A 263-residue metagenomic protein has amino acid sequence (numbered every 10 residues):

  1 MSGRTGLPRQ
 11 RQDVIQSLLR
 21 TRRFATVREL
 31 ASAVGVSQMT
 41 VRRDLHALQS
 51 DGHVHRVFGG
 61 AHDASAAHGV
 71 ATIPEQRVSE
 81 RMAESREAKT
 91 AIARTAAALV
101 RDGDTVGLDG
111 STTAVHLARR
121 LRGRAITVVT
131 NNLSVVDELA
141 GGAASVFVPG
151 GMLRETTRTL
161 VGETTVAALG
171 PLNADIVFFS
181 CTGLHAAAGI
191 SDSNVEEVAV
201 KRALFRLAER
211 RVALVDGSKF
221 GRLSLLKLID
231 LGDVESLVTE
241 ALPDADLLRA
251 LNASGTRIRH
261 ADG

Functional and structural regions predicted by a protein language model:
S2-S17, T21-E29, G35-Q38, S50 (+1 more regions): Conserved phosphate- and dinucleotide-binding cores of soluble alpha/beta proteins, encompassing both enzyme active
S2-V14, L18-G107, A118-G123, T127 (+1 more regions): HTH-adjacent hinge/linker in prokaryotic transcriptional regulators
A64-A66, S111, P149, C181-T182: Generic beta-structure capping elements
T113-H116: N-terminal active-site wall of soluble small-molecule enzyme domains
T127-V128, I176: A residue-level structural signature of the nucleotidyltransferase/glycosyltransferase Rossmann-like core
